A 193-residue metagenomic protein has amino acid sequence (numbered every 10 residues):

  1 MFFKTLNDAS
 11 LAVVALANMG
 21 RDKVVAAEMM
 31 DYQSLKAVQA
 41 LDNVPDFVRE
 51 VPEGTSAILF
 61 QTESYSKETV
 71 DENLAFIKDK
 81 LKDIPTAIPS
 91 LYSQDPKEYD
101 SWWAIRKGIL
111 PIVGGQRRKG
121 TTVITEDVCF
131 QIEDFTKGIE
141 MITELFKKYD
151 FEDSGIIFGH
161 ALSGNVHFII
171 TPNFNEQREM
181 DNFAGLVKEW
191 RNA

Functional and structural regions predicted by a protein language model:
M1-A193: Noncatalytic alpha-helical scaffold of FAD-dependent oxidoreductases
